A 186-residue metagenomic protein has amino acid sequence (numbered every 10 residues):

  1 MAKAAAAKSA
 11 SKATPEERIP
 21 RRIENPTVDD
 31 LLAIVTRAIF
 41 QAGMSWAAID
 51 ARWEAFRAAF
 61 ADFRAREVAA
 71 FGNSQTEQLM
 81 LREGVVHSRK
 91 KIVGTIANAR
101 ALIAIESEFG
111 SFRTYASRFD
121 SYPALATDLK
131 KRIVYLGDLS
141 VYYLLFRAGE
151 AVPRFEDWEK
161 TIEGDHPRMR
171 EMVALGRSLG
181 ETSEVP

Functional and structural regions predicted by a protein language model:
M1-V85: N-terminal polyanion-binding entry modules of DNA glycosylases/AP lyases and select other DNA-binding proteins
D29-A33, E54, R89-I96, Y142: Non-catalytic, well-ordered alpha-helical scaffold segments
F40, A61, R100-I103, V134 (+1 more regions): Hydrophobic/aromatic-lined pockets within catalytic cores
A47-F60, F109-R118, W158-E163: Short alpha-helical "patches" and their helix-cap loops
A51-E54, A58, R100, T127 (+1 more regions): A broad, structural surface signal
A61-D128, R132: Alpha-helical ds-nucleic-acid-binding substructure associated with the helix-hairpin-helix region of base-excision DNA
A126-K130, Y142-P186: Phosphate-backbone recognition surface of nucleic-acid-processing proteins
